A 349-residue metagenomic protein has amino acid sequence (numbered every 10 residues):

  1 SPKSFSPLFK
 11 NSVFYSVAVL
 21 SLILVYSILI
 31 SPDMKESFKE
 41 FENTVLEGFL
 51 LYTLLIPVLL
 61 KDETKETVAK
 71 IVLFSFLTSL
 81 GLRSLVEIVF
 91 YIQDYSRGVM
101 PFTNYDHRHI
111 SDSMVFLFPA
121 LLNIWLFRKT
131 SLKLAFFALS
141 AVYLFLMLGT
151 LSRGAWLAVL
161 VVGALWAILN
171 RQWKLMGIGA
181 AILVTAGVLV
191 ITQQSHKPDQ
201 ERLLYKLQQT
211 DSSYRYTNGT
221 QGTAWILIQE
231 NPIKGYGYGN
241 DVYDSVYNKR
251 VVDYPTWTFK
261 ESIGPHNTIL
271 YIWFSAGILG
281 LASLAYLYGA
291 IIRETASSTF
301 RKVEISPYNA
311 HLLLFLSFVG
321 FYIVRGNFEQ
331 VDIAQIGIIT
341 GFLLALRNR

Functional and structural regions predicted by a protein language model:
S1-V25, E63-K70, F74, W125-L134 (+4 more regions): Transmembrane signal-anchor hairpin modules in multi-pass inner-membrane enzymes, especially those that act on
S12-L20, M34-L59, K70-I71, L80 (+2 more regions): Aromatic-anchored transmembrane helix interface
L50, E66-Y95, Y105-N170, V188-T192 (+3 more regions): Alpha-helical transmembrane segments of multi-pass inner-membrane proteins
P119, L287-A290, L312-R349: Transmembrane alpha-helices of multi-pass inner-membrane enzymes
L144, W225, P255-T295, V324: A conserved mid-to-late transmembrane alpha helix and its immediate loop/hinge that forms the functional core
N170-Y214, W225-E230, Y238: A membrane-periplasm/extracellular boundary helix in multi-pass inner-membrane enzymes that assemble envelope glycans
W173, G177, A276-G320: Hydrophobic transmembrane alpha-helices and their immediate junctions
T210-G222, K234-A276: Long extracytoplasmic/lumenal interhelical loops at the membrane interface of multi-pass membrane proteins
